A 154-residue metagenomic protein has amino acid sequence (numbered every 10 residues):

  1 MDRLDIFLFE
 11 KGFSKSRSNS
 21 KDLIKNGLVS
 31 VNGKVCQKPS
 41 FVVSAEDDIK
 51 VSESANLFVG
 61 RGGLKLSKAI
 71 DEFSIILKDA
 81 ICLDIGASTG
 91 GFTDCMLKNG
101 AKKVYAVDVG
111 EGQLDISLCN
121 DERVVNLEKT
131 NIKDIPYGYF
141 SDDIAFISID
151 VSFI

Functional and structural regions predicted by a protein language model:
M1-A45: A basic, amphipathic helix-loop patch mediating RNA/tRNA/ribosome contacts
S20, N32, A69, G86 (+1 more regions): Residue-level signal for inorganic ion chemistry
S54-A69: Conserved SAM-binding loop and adjacent beta-strand
D71-K78, F140-S141: Glycine-rich helix-loop-beta junction characteristic of Rossmann-like nucleotide cofactor-binding loops
K78-S88: Conserved class I S-adenosyl-L-methionine
L83, K103-Y105: Conserved beta-strand positions in the Rossmann-like core of class I SAM-dependent methyltransferases
T89-A101: Conserved SAM-binding loop of SAM-dependent methyltransferases across substrates and taxa, primarily the Class I
Y105-I154: S-adenosyl-L-methionine
